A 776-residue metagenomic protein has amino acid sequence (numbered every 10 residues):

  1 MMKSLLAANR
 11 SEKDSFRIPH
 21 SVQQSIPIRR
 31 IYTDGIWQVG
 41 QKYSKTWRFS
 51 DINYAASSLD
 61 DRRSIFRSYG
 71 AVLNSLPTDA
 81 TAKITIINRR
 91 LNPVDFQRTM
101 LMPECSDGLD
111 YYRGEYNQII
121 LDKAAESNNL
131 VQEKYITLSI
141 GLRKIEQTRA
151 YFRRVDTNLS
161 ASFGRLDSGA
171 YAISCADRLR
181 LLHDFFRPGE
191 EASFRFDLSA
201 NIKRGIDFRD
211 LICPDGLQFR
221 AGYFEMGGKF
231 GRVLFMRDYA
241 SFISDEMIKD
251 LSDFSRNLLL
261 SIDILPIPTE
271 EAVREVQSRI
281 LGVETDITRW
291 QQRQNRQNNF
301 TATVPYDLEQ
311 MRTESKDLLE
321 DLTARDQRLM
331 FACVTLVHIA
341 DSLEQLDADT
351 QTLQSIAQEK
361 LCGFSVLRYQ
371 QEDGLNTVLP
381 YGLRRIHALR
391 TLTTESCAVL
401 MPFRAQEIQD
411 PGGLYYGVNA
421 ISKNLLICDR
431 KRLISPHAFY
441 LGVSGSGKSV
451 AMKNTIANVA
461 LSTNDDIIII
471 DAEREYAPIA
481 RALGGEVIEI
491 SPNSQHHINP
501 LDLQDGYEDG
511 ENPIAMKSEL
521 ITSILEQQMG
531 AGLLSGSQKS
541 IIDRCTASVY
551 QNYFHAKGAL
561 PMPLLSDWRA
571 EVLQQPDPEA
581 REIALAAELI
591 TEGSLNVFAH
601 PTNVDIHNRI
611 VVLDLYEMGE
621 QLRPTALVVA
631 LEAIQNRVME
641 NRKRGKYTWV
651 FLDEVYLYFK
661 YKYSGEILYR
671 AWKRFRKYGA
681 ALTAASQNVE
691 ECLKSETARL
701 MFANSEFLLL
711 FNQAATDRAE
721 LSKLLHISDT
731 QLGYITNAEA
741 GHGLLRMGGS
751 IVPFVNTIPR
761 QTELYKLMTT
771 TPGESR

Functional and structural regions predicted by a protein language model:
M1-A405: Extended, folded cores of ATP/NTP-driven motor/assembly subunits in large transport and secretion machines
I52, L59-T78, R89, S252 (+10 more regions): P-loop NTPase motor domains
Y440: Hydrophobic anchor at the beta1->P-loop junction of P-loop NTPases
K448: Conserved lysine of the Walker
A451: Hydrophobic positions on the alpha1 helix immediately C-terminal to the Walker A/P-loop
N458-I468: Post-Walker A helix-loop "phosphate-sensing" segment adjacent to the P-loop in P-loop NTPases
G484-I488, T697-L710: A short helix-turn-beta junction within AAA+ P-loop NTPase domains corresponding to the substrate/partner-engaging
L725-R776: Conserved P-loop NTPase
